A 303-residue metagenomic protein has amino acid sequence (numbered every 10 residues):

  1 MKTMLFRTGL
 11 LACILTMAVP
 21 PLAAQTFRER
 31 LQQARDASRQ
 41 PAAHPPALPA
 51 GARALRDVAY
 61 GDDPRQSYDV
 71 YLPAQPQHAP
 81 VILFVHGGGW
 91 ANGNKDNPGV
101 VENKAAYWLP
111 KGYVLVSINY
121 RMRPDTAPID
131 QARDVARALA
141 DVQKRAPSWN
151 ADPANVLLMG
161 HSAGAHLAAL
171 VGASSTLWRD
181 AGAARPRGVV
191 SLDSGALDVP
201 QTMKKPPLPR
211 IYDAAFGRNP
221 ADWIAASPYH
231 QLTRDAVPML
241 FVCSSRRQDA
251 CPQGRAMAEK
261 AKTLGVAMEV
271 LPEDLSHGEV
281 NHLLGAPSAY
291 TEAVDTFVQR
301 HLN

Functional and structural regions predicted by a protein language model:
F27-P76: N-terminal cap/lid segment of alpha/beta-hydrolase-fold proteins
P45-A50, D63, V199-Q231: Mobile cap/lid helix-loop segments that gate and shape the active-site cleft of serine hydrolases
H78-G89: Short beta-strand element of the alpha/beta-hydrolase
D96-V116: Short amphipathic alpha-helix adjacent to the substrate-entry channel of hydrolases
R137-K204: Primarily recognizes the serine-hydrolase "nucleophile elbow" in alpha/beta-hydrolase and SGNH/GDSL folds
D235, L240-C243: Short beta-strand/loop motif that positions the catalytic acidic residue of the alpha/beta-hydrolase fold
Q248-A256: Conserved alpha/beta-hydrolase "acid-adjacent" motif
A286-N303: Catalytic active-site module of serine/aspartate enzymes centered on a nucleophile-bearing elbow/loop
